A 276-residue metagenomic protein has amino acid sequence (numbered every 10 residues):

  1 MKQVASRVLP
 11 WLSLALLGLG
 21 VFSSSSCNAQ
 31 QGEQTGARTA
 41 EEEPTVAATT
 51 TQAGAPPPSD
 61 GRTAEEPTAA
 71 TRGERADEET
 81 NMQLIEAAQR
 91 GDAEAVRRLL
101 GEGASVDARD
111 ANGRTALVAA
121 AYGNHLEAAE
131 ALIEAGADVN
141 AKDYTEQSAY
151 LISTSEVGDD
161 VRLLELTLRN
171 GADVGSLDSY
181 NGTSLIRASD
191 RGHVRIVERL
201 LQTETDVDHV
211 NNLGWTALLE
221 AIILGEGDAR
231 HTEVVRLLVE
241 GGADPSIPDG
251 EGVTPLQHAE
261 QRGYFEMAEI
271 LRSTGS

Functional and structural regions predicted by a protein language model:
K2-Q30: Sec-dependent N-terminal signal peptides
S24-E102, A111: Intrinsically disordered, low-complexity regulatory segments in ankyrin-centric signaling systems
E86-G91, A119-H125, I152-D160, R187-H193 (+2 more regions): Ankyrin repeat A-helix N-terminal signature
A95, E127-A128, R162-L163, R195-I196 (+2 more regions): Conserved ankyrin/ankyrin-like repeat signature
R97-S105, E130-D138, E165-D173, E198-D206 (+2 more regions): Ankyrin repeat domain, specifically the short helix-to-loop turn at the C-terminus of the second helix of each repeat
P245-S276: Leucine-rich solenoid repeat scaffolds
